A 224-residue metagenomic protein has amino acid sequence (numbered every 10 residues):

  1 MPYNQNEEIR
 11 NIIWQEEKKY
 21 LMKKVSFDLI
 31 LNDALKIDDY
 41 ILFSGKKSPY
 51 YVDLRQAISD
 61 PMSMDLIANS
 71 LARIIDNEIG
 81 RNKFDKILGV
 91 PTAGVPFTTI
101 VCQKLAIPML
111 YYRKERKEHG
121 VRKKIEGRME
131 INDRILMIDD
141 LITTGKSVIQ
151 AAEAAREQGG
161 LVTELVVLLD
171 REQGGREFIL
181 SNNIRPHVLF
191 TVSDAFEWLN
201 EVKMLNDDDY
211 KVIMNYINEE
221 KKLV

Functional and structural regions predicted by a protein language model:
M1-I138, K146-V224: PRPP-associated nucleotide enzymes
